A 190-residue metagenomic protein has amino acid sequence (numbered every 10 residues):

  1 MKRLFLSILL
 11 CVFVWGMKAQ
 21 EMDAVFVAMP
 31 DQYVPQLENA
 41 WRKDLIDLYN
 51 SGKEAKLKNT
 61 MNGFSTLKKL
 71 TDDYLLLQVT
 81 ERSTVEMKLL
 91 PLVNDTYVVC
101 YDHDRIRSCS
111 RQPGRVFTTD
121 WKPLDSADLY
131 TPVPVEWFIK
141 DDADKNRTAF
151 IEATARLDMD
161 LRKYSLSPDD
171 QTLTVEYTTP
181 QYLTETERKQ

Functional and structural regions predicted by a protein language model:
M1-A24: Bacterial Sec-dependent N-terminal signal peptides
Q20-L90: Terminal domain-start segments
L77, D104-S110, E185-Q190: Short consensus segments that form the blades of beta-propeller domains, in both extracellular/periplasmic
R82-E86, C100, C109-G114, L157-L161: Short, surface-exposed coil-to-beta transition loops
L92-N94, P168: Surface-exposed coil/turn segments at beta-strand junctions on protein surfaces, enriched
T96-R105, Q171-Y177: Short beta-strand elements that form the blades of beta-propeller/WD-repeat-like and other beta-sheet-rich scaffold
V98-A149: Long, charged/polar, surface-exposed segments that mediate recognition or autoinhibition
A127-Q190: Short aromatic loop motif centered on NTY/YTY
